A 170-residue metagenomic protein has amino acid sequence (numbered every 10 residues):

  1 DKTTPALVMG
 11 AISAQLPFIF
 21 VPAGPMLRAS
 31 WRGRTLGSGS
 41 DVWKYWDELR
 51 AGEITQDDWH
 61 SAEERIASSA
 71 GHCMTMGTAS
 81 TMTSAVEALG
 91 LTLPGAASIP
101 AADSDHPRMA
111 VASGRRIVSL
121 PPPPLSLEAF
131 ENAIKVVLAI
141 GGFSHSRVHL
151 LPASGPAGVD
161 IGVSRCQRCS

Functional and structural regions predicted by a protein language model:
K2-L125, A129-N132: Active-site cavity-forming subdomains of large catalytic enzyme subunits
A6, A67, A133-G141, L150-L151: Short glycine-rich or small-residue beta-strand-to-loop segments that form or flank ligand, phosphate, metal/Fe-S
F20-A23, L151, S164: Short internal beta-strands
V148-V159: Alpha-helical support elements that line or immediately flank enzyme active sites and cofactor-binding pockets
A157-S170: Catalytic phosphate/nucleotide-handling subdomain of diverse soluble enzymes
